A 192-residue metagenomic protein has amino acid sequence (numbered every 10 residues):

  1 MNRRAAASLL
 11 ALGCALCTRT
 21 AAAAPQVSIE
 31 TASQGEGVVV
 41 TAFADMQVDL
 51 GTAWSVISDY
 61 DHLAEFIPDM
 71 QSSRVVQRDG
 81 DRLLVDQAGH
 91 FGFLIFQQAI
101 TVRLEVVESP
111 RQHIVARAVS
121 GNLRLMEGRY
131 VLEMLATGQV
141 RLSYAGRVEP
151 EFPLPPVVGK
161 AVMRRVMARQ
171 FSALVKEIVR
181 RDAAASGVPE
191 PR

Functional and structural regions predicted by a protein language model:
N2-S8: N-terminal export leaders
S8-C17: Bacterial N-terminal signal peptides
A22-G80, R169, A173, R180 (+1 more regions): Hydrophobic ligand-binding cavity/cleft-lining segments
P25, V38-A44, Q87, I100-V102 (+3 more regions): One face of beta-strands
S33-Q34, D45, R74-G121, S172-R181 (+1 more regions): Glycine-rich portal/gate segments that line the openings of hydrophobic small-molecule binding cavities
I57-Y60, I67-D69, D79, Q87-F91 (+5 more regions): A mature extracytoplasmic/lumenal domain signature
A118-R165: Beta-strand/loop substructures that line and gate deep hydrophobic ligand-binding cavities in soluble
P156, M167-A173, S186-V188: Compositionally biased, intrinsically disordered linkers/stalks adjacent to structured regions
